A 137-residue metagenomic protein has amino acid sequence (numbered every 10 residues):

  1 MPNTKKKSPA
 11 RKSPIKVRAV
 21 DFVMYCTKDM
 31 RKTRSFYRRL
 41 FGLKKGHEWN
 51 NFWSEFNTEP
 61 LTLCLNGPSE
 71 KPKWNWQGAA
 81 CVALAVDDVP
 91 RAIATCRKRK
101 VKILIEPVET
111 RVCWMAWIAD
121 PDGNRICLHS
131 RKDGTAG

Functional and structural regions predicted by a protein language model:
P2-R34, A80-L84, K132-G137: N-terminal beta-strand motif that seeds the catalytic metal site of vicinal oxygen chelate
N3, K44-Q77, R125-R131: Conserved short beta-strand elements that form part of the metal-binding/catalytic scaffold of enzyme active sites
R18, M24-L63: Core segments of cupin and vicinal oxygen chelate
M24-C26, N57, N66, L104 (+3 more regions): Residue-level detector of conserved, well-ordered beta-strand and adjacent loop positions that form binding/recognition
D29-R31, V82-R125: Vicinal oxygen chelate
N50-N51, E109, A136: Residue-level "edge-of-site" marker
N75-G78, V112, A136-G137: A conserved beta-turn-beta hairpin within the catalytic core of GNAT-like acetyltransferases that forms part
